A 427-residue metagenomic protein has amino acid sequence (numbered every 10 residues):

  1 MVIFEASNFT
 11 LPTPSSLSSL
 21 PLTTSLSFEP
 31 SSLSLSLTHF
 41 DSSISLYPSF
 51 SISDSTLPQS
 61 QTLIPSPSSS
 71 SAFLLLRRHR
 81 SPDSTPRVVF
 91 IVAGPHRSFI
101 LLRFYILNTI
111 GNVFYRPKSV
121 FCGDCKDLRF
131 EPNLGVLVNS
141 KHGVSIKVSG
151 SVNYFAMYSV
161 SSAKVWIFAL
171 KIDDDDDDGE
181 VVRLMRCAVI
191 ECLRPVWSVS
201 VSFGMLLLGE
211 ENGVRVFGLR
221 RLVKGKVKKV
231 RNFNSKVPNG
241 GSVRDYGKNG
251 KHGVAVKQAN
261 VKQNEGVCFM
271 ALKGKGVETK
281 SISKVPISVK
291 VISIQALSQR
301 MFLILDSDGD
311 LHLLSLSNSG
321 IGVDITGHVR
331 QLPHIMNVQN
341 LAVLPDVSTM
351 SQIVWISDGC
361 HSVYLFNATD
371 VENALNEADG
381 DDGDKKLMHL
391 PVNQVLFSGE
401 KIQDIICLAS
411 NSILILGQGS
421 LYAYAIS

Functional and structural regions predicted by a protein language model:
M1-F203, V214-R300, D310-S351, Y364-S410 (+1 more regions): WD40-like beta-propeller blades
L37, F90-I91, M157, L208 (+3 more regions): Residue position within the beta-strands of beta-propeller blades
I190-C192, L207, D358: Plant-skewed but cross-kingdom recognition/interaction modules and surfaces
E211: Short clusters of hydrophobic/aromatic residues that line enzyme substrate/ligand-binding pockets
